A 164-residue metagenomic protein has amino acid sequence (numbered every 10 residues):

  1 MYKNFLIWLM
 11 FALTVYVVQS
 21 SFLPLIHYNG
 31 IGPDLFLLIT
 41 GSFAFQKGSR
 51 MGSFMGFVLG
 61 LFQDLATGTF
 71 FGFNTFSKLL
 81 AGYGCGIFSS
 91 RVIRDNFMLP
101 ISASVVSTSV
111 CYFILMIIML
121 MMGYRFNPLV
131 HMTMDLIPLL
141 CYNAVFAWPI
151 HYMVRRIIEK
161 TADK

Functional and structural regions predicted by a protein language model:
M1-K164: Terminal, non-globular segments
